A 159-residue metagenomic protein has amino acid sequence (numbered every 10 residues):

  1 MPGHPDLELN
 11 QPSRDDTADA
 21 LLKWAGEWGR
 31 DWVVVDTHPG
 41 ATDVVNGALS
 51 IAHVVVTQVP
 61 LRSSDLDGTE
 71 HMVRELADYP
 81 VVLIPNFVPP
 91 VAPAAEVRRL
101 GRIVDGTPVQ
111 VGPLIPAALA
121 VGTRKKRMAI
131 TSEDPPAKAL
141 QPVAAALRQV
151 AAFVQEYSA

Functional and structural regions predicted by a protein language model:
M1-D31: P-loop/Walker-type NTP enzyme "switch/lid" segment
G3, D36, V55-P60, L83-F87: Conserved beta-strand segments of the P-loop GTPase G domain that flank and frequently precede/overlap
P12-D19, H71-A92: P-loop/Walker A phosphate-binding loop and immediately adjacent motor/lid segment at beta-alpha junctions
W28-V44: Glycine-rich phosphate-binding loop used to anchor ATP phosphates in small-molecule kinases, encompassing both
G40-S63: Inter-motif core of Ras-like GTPase G domains
S50, R74-Y79, V104-D105: Short, conserved loop/helix-junction motifs that constitute active-site signature segments in enzyme catalytic cores
F87-P135, L147-Q149: Beta-strand-loop-alpha "switch" segments that mediate conformational coupling across diverse proteins
D134-A159: Histidine-centered active-site loop/cap adjacent to the catalytic His in serine esterases/O-acetyl transfer systems
